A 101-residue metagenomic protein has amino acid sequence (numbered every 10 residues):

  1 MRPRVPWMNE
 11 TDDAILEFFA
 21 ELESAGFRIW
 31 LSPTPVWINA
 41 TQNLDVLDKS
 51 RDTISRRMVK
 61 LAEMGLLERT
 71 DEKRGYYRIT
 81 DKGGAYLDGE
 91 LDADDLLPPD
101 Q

Functional and structural regions predicted by a protein language model:
M1-R28: Short alpha-helical segments that sit at the start of domains
D12-L16, K49, M58, Y77: A broad helix-preferring feature
G26-Q42, L47: Short acidic, hydrophobic short linear motifs in intrinsically disordered regions
L47-E63: Short amphipathic alpha-helical interaction segments
A62-D71: A short, conserved structural fragment
R74-T80: Minor-groove-contacting beta-hairpin "wing" of winged helix-turn-helix DNA-binding domains
K82-Q101: Short, amphipathic alpha-helical interaction segments positioned at domain boundaries
